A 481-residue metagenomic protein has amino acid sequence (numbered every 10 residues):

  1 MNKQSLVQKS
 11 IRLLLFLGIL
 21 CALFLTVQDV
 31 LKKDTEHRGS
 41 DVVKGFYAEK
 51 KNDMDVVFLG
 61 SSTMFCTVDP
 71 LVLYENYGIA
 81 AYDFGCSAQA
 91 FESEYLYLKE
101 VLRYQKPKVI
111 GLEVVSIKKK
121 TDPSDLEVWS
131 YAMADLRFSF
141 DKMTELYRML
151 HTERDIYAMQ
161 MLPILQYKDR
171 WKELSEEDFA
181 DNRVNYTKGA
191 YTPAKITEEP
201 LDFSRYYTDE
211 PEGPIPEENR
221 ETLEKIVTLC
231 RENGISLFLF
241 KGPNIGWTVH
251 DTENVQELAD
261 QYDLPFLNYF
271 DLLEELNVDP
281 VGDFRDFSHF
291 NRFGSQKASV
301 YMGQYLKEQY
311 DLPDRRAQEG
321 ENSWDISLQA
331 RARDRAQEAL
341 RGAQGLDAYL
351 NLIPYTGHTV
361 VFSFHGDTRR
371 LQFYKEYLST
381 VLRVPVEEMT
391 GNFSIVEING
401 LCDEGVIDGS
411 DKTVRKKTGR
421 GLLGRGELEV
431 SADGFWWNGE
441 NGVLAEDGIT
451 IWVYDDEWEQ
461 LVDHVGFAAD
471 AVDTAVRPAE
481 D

Functional and structural regions predicted by a protein language model:
Q8-D29: Hydrophobic membrane-insertion alpha-helices, especially the h-region of bacterial N-terminal signal peptides
V30-N52: Alpha-helical transmembrane signal-anchor/signal-peptide segments
L59, T63-E145: Membrane-embedded segments
A88-E92, I215-E217, P243-D251: Acidic-and-aromatic substrate-binding clefts and catalytic sites of carbohydrate-active enzymes
E127-N233, D314-A336: Secreted/periplasmic serine-hydrolase-like ester/acetyl group-modifying domain
E224-H250: Active-site segments of SGNH/GDSL-like serine hydrolases that catalyze O-acetyl group transfer/hydrolysis on lipids
T252-W324: C-terminal regions of proteins
A336-D481: Short acidic-hydrophobic catalytic motif
